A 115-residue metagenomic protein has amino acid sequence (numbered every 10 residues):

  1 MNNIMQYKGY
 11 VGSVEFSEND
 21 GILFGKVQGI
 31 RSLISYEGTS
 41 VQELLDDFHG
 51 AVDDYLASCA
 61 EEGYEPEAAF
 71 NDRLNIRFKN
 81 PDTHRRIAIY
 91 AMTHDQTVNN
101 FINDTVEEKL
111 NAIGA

Functional and structural regions predicted by a protein language model:
M1-I22, K26, G50, A57-S58: N-terminal segment of the canonical double-stranded RNA-binding domain
E15, E37, N75-F78: Generic structural detector for well-ordered beta-strands
K26-G29, A68: Short, flexible turn/loop "capping" segments at secondary-structure junctions
Q28-Q42: A short, exposed loop/beta-hairpin motif centered on an aromatic-Gly-Thr core
S40-D54: A short, charged, amphipathic alpha-helix used as a generic interaction element across diverse proteins
E61-A88, M92-Q96, N100: Short Lys/Arg-rich basic patches
T97-A115: Short, basic amphipathic alpha-helical segments that act as recognition/interaction helices in nucleic-acid-binding
